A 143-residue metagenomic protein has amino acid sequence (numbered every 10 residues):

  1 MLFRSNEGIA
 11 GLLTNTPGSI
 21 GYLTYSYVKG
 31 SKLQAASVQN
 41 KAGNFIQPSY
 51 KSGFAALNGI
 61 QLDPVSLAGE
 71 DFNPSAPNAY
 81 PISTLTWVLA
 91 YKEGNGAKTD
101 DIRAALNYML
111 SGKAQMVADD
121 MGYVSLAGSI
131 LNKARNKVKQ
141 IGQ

Functional and structural regions predicted by a protein language model:
M1-Q143: Exported/periplasmic ABC-transporter solute-binding proteins
